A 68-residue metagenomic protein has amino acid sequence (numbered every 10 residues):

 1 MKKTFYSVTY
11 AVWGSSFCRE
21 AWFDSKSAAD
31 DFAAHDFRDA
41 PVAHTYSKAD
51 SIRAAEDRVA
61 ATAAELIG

Functional and structural regions predicted by a protein language model:
M1-R19, R38: Short aromatic-glycine-(Arg/Gly/Cys) micro-motifs in beta-strand/loop hairpins
K3-T4, S27, A49: N-terminal cationic leader/targeting segments used for protein routing and processing
Y10-V12, D24, K48: Residue-level signal for short segments within beta-strands and strand-turn junctions of well-structured beta-sheet
C18, D30, H35-G68: Short, mixed-charge low-complexity intrinsically disordered segments
E20-A28: GIY-YIG-like beta-to-alpha core
